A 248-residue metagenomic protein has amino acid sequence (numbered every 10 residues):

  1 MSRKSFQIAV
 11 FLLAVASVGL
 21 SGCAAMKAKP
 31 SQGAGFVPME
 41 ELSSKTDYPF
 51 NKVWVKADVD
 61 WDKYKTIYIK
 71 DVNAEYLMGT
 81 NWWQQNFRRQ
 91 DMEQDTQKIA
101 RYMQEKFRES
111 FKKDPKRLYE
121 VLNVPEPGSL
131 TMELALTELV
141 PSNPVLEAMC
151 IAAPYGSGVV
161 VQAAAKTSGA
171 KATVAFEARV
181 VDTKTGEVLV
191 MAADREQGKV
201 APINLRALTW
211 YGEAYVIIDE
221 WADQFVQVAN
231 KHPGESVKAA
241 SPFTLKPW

Functional and structural regions predicted by a protein language model:
M1-V10: Bacterial N-terminal signal peptides that target proteins for export
G19-G22: C-terminal motif of bacterial Sec signal peptides marking the signal peptidase cleavage site
A24-K56, K166-W248: C-terminal/domain-edge helix-coil "capping" segments
T46-A57, Q104-R108, K112-E120, Q162-A164 (+1 more regions): N-terminal post-signal-peptidase region of extra-cytosolic proteins
V53, T66-N73, S129-T137, E177-R179 (+1 more regions): Soluble periplasmic/extracytoplasmic beta-strand elements of cell-envelope proteins
D62-T131: N-terminal segment of the mature soluble domain
Q104, R108-E120, P141, Q197 (+1 more regions): Sec-exported extracytoplasmic/periplasmic mature domains
K113-T185, L205: Surface-exposed short loop/turn segments
